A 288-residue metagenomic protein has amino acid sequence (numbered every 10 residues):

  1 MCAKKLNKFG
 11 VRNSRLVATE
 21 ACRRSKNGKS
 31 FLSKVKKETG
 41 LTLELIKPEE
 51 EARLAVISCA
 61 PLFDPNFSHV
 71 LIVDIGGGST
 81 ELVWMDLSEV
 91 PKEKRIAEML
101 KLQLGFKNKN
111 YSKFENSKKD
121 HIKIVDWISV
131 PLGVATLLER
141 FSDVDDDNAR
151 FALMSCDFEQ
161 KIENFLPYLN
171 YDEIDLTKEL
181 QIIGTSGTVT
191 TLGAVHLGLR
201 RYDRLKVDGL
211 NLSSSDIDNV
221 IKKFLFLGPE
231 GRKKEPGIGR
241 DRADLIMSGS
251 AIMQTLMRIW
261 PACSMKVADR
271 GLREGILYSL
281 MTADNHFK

Functional and structural regions predicted by a protein language model:
M1-R12, T19-H69, W84, K92-K288: Helical "lid/coupling" subdomains associated with nucleotide-phosphate turnover
S14-R15, T80: Conserved beta-strand core positions
V73-I75: Catalytic cores of RNA-modifying enzymes
G77-M85: Acidic, divalent-metal-coordinating active-site segment for phosphoryl/phosphodiester hydrolysis, typified by short
